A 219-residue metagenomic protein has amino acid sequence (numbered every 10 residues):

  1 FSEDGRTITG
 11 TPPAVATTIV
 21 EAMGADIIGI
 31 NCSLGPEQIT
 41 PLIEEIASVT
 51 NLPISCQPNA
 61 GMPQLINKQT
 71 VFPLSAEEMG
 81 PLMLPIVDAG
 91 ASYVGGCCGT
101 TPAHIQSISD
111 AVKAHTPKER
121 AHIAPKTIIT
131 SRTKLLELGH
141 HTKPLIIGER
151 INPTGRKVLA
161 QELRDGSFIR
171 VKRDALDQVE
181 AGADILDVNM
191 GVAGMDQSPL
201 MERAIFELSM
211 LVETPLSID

Functional and structural regions predicted by a protein language model:
F1-D219: Domain-level signal for soluble alpha/beta catalytic cores
